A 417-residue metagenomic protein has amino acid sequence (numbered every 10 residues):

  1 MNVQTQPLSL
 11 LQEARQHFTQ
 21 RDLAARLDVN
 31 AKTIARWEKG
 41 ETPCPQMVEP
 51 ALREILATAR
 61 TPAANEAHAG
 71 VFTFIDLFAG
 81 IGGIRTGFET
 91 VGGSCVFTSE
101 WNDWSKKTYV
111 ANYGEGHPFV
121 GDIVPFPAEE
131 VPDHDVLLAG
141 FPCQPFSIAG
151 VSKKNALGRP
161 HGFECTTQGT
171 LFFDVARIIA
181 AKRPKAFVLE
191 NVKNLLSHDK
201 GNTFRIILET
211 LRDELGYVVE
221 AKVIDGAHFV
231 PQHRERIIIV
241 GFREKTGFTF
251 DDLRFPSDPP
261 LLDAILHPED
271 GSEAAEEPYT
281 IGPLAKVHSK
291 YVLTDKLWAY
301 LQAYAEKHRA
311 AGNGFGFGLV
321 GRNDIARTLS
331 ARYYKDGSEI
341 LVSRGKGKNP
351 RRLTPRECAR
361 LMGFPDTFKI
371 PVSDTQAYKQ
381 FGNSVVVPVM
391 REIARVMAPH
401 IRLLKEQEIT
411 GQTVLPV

Functional and structural regions predicted by a protein language model:
M1-Q16: A short, Lys/Arg-rich alpha-helix, primarily the initiator
Q20-R26, N30-T33, P45, Y291-V417: C-terminal target-recognition/interaction regions appended to catalytic cores
C44-A63: DNA major-groove recognition helix of helix-turn-helix/homeodomain DNA-binding modules
A51, H161, C165-Q168, N383-A394: Hydrophobic/aromatic-rich transmembrane helices and adjacent perimembrane loops
R60-R183, K193-S197, N202: Core alpha/beta nucleotide-donor-binding catalytic domains of modification enzymes
F126-V136, I148-T328, R332: Class I S-adenosyl-L-methionine
C143, S147, K245, K335 (+1 more regions): Active-site/binding-pocket entry motifs
